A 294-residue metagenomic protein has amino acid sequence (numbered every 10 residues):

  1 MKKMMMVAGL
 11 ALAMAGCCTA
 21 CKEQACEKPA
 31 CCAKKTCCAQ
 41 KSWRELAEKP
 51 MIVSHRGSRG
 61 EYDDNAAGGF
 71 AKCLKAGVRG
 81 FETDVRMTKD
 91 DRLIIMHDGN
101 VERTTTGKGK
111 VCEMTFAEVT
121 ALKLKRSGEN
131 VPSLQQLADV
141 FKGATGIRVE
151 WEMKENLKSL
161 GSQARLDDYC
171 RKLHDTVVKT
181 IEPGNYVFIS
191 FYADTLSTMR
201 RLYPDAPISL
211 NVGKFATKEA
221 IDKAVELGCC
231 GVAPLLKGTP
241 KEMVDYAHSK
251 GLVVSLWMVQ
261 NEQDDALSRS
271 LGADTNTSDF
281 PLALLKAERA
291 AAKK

Functional and structural regions predicted by a protein language model:
M1-M4: Positively charged n-region of N-terminal signal peptides that target proteins for export
M6-V7, A39: Intrinsically disordered and other compositionally biased segments
V7-G16: Bacterial N-terminal signal peptides
C18-K294: Phosphate-group recognition and catalysis centered on beta-loop-alpha active-site segments
